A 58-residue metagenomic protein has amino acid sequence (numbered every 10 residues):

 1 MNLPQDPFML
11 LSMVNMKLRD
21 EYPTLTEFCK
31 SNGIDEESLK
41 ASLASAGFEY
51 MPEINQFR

Functional and structural regions predicted by a protein language model:
M1-D20, T24: N-terminal acidic leader/helix
F28-C29: Short alpha-helical "recognition helix" segments of helix-turn-helix
D35-G47: Short acidic, Pro/Gly- and aromatic-enriched capping/linker segments at domain boundaries
